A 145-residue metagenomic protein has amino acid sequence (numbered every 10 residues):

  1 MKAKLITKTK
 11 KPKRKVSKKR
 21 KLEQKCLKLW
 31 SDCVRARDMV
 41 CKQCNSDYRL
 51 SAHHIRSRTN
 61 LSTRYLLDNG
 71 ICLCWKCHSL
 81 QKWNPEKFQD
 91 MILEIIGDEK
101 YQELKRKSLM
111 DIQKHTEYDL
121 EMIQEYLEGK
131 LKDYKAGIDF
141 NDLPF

Functional and structural regions predicted by a protein language model:
M1-S31, D38, N45-Y48, L104-F145: A boundary/linker detector
K21, K25, Y65, S79: A short glycine-/small-residue-rich loop at the edge of a beta-strand within enzyme catalytic domains
V34-R37, L67: Residue-level signal for mature regions of secreted extracellular proteins and peptides
K42-I71, Q81: Histidine-centered nuclease catalytic patch
R58-C72, L93-S108: Short microdomains enriched in Cys/His and/or Lys/Arg
G70-I96: Short Cys/His-centered divalent metal-binding micro-motifs
K87, M91, E99-E103, M122 (+1 more regions): Exposed alpha-helical structural elements
